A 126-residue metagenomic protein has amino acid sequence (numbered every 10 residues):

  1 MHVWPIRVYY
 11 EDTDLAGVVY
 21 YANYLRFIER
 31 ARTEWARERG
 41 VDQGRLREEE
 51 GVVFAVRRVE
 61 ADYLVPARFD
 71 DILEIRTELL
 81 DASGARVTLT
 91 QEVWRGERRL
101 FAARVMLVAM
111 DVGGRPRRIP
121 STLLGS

Functional and structural regions predicted by a protein language model:
M1-R57, V112-S126: Hot-dog-fold acyl-thioester-processing enzymes
W4, R37, Y63-I72, L80-S126: HotDog/MaoC-like acyl-thioester-processing domains
R58-D62: Short alpha-helix capping/helix-loop boundary micro-motifs
